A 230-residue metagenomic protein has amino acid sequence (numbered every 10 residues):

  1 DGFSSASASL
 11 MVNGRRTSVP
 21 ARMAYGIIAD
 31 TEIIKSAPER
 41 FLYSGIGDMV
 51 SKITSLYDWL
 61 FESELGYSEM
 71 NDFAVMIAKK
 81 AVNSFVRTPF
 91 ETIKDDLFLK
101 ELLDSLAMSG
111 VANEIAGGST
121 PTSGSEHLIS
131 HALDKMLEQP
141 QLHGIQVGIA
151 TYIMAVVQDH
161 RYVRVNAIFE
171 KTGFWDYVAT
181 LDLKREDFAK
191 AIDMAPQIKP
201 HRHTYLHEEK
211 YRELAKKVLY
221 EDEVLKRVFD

Functional and structural regions predicted by a protein language model:
D1-A78: A glycine/threonine-rich phosphate-anchoring loop and its flanking beta-alpha core in nucleotide/phosphate-binding
M11-A21, L56-G66, V82-L103, G124 (+2 more regions): Short, charge-rich amphipathic segments
G47-M49, D58, E62, D159-D230: C-terminal charged capping/lid subdomain of soluble metabolic enzymes
F73-G173: Active-site segments that bind and position negatively charged phosphate/pyrophosphate groups
